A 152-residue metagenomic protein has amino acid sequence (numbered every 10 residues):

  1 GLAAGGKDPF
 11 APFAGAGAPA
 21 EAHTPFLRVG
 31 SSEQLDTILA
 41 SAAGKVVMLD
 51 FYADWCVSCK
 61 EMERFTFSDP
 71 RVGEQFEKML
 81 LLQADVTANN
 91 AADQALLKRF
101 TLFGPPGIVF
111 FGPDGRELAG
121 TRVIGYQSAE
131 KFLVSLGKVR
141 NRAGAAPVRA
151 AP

Functional and structural regions predicted by a protein language model:
G1-L80, A84-P152: Proteins that catalyze or organize thiol-disulfide redox chemistry and the adjacent proteostasis machinery handling
